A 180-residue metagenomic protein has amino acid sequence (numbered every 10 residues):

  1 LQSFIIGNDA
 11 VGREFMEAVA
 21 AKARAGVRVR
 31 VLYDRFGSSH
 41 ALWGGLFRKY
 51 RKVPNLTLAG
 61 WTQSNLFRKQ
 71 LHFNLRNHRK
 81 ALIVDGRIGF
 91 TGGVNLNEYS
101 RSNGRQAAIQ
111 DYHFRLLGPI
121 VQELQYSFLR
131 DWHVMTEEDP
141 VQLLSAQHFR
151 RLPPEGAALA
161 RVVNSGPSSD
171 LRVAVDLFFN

Functional and structural regions predicted by a protein language model:
L1-N180: Charged, low-complexity intrinsically disordered terminal segments
